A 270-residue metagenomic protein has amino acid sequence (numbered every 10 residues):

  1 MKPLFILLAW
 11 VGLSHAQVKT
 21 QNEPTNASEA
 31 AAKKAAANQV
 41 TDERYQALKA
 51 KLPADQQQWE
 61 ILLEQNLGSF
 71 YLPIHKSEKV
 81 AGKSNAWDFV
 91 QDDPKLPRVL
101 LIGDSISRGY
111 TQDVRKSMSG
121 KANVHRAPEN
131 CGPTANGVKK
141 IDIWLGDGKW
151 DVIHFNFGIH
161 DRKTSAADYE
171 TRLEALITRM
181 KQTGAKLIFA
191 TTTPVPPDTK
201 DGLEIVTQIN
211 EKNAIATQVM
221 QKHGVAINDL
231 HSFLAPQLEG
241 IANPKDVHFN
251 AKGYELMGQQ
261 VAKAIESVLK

Functional and structural regions predicted by a protein language model:
M1-L100, S107-R108, Q112, K116 (+3 more regions): N-terminal secretory targeting modules
Q21-N26, K116-N123, A135-K270: Alpha-helical cap/lid subdomain in secreted, periplasmic, or secretory-pathway luminal O-acyl-processing enzymes
K83-D88, P133-I141: N-terminal post-signal-peptidase region of extra-cytosolic proteins
L100-I102, A190: Short hydrophobic segments within beta-strands
I102-D104, N228: Active-site flanking residues adjacent to catalytic metal/cofactor-binding acidic residues
D104-S105, I159: Active-site metal-binding loops of divalent metal-dependent hydrolases
I106-S107, A216: Alpha-helix capping/helix-boundary segments
R126-P133: Short beta->alpha junction loops
